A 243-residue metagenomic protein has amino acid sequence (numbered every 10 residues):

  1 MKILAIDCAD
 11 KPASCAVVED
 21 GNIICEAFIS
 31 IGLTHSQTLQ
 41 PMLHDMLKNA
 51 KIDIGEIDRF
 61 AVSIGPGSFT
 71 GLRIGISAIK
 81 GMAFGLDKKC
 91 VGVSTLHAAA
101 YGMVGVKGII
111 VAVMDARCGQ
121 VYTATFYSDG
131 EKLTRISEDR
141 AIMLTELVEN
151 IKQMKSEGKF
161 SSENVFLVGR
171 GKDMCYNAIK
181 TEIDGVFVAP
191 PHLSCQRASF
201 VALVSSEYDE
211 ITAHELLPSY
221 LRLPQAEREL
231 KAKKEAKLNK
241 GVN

Functional and structural regions predicted by a protein language model:
M1-I64: N-terminal beta-alpha supersecondary unit
N22, T34, K89-C195, Y220 (+1 more regions): Surface "functional belts" at beta-alpha junctions
S36, Q40, I79, L96 (+2 more regions): A general structural signal for well-ordered alpha-helical segments in protein cores
M46-A50, G85, M103, A198-S206: Stable alpha-helical structural segments in soluble proteins, enriched in small hydrophobic residues
A61-T95: DPxDG-like acidic metal-binding loop motif
A189-N243: Acyltransferase
